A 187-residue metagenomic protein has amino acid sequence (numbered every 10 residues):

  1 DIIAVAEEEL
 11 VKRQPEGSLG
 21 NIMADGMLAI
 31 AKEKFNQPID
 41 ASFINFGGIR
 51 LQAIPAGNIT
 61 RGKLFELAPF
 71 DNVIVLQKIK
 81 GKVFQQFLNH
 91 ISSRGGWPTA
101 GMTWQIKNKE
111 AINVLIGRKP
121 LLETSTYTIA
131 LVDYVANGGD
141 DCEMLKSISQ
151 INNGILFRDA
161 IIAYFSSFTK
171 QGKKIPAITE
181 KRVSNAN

Functional and structural regions predicted by a protein language model:
I2-Q14: Glycine-rich phosphate/diphosphate-binding loops and the adjacent beta-loop-alpha structural elements that coordinate
G17, N21-N187: Feature captures C-terminal
